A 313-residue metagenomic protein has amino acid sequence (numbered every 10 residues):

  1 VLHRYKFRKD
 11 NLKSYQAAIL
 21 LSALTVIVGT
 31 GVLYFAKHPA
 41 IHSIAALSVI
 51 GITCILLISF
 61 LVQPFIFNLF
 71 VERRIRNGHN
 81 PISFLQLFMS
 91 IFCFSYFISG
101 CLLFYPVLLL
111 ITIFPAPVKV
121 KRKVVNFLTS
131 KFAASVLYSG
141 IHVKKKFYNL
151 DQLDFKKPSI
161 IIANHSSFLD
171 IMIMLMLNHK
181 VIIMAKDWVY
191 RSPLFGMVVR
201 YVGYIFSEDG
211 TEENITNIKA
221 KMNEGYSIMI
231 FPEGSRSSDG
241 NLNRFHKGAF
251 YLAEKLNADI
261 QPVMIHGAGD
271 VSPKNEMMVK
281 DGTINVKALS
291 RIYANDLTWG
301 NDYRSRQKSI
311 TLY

Functional and structural regions predicted by a protein language model:
L2-H3, I44-G78: Transmembrane alpha-helices and their membrane-interface boundaries in multi-pass membrane transporters and channels
F7-A36: Pore- and gate-forming transmembrane helices of large, multi-pass membrane proteins
L20-V28, I50, C54-L57, F92 (+1 more regions): Lipid-exposed faces of alpha-helical membrane segments in multi-pass integral membrane proteins
T25-V32, A36, L57-V62, I66 (+4 more regions): Alpha-helical membrane-inserting segments
H79-P158: Membrane-anchoring hydrophobic helices of lipid-metabolizing enzymes
Y105-L128, S139, F155-G210: Catalytic core of membrane glycerolipid acyltransferases/transacylases, capturing the structured, soluble-facing
L194-G196, N223-M229, S238-R304: A cross-family acyltransferase "interaction/gating" segment
R200-M222, S227: A membrane-cytosol interface segment of integral membrane proteins
